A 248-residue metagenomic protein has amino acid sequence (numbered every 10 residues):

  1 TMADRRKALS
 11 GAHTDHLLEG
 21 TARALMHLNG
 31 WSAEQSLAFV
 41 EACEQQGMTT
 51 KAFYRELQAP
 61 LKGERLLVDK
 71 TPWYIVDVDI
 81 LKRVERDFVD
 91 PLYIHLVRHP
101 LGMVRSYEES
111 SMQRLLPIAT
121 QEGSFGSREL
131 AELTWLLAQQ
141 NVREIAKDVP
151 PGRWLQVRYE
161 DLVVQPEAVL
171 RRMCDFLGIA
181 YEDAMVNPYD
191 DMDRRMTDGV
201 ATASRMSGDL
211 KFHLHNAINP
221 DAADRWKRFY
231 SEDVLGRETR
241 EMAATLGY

Functional and structural regions predicted by a protein language model:
T1-Y74, V78, R86-D87, R114-E122 (+3 more regions): PAPS-dependent sulfation machinery
R5-A12, Q35-A42, P91-P100, S124-A131 (+1 more regions): Short, mixed-charge, low-aromatic patches
R6, S10, L18, S32 (+6 more regions): General structural signal for secondary-structure boundaries
E44, E108-M112, L116, Q139 (+2 more regions): PAPS-dependent sulfotransferases, especially Golgi type II membrane carbohydrate sulfotransferases
E44-L61, V78-D79, D90-V186: PAPS-dependent sulfotransferase catalytic domain
W73, A131, L162, K227-S231: Generic alpha-helical structural element
